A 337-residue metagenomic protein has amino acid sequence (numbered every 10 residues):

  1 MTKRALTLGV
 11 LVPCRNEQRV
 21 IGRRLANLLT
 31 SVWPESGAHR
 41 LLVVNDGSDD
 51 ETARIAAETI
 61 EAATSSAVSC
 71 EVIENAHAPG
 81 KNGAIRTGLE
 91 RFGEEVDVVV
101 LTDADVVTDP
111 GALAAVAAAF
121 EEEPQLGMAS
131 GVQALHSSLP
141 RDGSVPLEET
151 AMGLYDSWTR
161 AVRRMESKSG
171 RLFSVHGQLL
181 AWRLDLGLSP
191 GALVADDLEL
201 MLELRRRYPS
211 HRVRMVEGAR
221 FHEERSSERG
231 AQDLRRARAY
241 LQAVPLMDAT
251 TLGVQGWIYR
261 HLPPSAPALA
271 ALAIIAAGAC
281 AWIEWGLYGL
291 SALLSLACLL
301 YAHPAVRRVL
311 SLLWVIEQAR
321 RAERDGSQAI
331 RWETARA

Functional and structural regions predicted by a protein language model:
R19-R23, D49-T59, V72, G111: Acidic helix N-cap motif at the loop->helix transition within catalytic regions of sugar-transfer enzymes
A26-A38: Short, acidic, metal-binding catalytic loop of nucleotide-sugar glycosyltransferases
N27, N45-R54, H77-A78, V106-V107: A conserved acidic beta->alpha catalytic loop
H39, A53-E94, M152, D156 (+1 more regions): Conserved donor nucleotide-binding strand/loop of the catalytic core
N82-A84, P110-G191: Long helical/loop segments within the catalytic core of UDP-sugar-dependent glycosyltransferases, especially the large
E95-V107: Short beta-strand-to-loop acidic/aromatic patch adjacent to the donor-nucleotide binding site
F120, P124-Q125, S130, A134-S144 (+6 more regions): Catalytic donor/gating beta->alpha subdomain of glycosyltransferases that bind UDP-sugars
A243-G256, L296-A337: Juxtamembrane C-terminal module of membrane proteins
